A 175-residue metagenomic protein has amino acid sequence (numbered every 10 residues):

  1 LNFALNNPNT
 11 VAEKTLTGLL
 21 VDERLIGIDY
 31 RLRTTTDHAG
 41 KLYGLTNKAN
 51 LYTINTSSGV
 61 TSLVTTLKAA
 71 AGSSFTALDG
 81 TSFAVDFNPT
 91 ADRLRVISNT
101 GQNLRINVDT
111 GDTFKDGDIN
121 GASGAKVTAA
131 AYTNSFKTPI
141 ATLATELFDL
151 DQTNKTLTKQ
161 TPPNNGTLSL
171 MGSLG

Functional and structural regions predicted by a protein language model:
L1, H38-L45, D86, D92-S98 (+1 more regions): Short beta-strand elements that form the blades of beta-propeller/WD-repeat-like and other beta-sheet-rich scaffold
L1-G18, T46-L63: Beta-propeller domains
N2-L5, N55-T56, N107, D151 (+1 more regions): Structural recognition of the beta-propeller blade-terminating site
N9-L20, T61-A70, N107-S123, K159-G175: Beta-propeller fold detector
R24-H38, S74-D92, S123-L143: Structural signature of eukaryotic scaffold interfaces centered on beta-propeller domains
K48-L51, T100-N103, T153-T156: Loop/turn residues immediately N-terminal
G72-D116: Hydrophobic alpha-helical segments and helix pairs
F136-G175: Short helix-loop boundary/capping segments
